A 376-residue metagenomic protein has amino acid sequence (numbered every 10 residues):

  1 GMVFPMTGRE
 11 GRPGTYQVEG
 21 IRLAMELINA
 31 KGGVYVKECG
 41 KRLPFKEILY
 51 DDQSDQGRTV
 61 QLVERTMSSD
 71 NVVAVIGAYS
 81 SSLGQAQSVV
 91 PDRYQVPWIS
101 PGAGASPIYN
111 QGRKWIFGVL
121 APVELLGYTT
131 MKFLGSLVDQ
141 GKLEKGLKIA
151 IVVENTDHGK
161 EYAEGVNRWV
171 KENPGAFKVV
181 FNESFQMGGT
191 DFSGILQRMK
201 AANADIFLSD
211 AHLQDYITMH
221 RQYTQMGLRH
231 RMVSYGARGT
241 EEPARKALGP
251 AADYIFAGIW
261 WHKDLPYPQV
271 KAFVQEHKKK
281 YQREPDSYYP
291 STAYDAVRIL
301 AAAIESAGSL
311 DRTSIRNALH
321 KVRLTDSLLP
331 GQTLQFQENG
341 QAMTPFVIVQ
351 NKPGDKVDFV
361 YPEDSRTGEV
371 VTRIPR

Functional and structural regions predicted by a protein language model:
G1-R376: Extracytosolic ligand-binding ectodomains
